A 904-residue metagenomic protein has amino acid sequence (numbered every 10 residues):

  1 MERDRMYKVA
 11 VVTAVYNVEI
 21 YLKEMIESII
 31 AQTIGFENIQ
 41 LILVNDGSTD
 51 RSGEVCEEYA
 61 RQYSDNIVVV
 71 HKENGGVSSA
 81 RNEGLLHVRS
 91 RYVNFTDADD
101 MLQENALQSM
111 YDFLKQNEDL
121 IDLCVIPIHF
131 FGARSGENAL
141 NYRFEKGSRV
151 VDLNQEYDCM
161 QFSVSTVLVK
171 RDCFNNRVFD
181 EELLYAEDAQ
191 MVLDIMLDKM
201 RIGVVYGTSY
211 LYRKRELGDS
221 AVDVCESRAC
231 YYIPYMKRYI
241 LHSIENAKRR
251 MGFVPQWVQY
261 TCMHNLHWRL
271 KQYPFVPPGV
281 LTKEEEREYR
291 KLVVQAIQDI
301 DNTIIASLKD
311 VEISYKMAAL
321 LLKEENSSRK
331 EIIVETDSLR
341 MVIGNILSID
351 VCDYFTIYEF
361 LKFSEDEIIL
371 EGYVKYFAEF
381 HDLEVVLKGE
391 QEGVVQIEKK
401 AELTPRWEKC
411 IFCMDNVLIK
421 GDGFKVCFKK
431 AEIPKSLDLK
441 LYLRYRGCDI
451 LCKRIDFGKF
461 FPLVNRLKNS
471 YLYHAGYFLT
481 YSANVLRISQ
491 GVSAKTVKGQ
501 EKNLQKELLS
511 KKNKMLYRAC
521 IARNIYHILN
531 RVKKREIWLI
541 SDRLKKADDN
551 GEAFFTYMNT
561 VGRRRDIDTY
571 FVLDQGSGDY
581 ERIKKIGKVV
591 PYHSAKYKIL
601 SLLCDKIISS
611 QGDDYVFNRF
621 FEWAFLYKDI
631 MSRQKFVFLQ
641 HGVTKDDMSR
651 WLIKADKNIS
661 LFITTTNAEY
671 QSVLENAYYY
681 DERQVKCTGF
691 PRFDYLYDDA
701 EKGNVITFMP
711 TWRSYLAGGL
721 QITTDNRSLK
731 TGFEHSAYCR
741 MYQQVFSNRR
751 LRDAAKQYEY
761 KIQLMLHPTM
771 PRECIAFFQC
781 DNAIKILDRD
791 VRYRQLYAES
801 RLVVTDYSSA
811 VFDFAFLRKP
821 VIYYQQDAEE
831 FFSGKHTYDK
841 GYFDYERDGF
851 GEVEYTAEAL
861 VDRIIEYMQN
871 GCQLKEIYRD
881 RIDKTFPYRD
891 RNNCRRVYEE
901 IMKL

Functional and structural regions predicted by a protein language model:
V18-Q32: Short, well-formed alpha-helical segments that are part of the catalytic scaffolds of diverse glycosyltransferases
N45-E54, G76: A conserved acidic beta->alpha catalytic loop
K72-V88: Glycine-rich, basic loop-to-helix element that forms the pyrophosphate-binding segment of sugar-nucleotide handling
N105-L140: Conserved donor NDP-sugar-binding/catalytic core segment of glycosyltransferases
V150-H242, N246-Q256: Conserved nucleotide-sugar donor-binding catalytic segment
F253, A547-N559, P691-A776, E852-E854 (+1 more regions): Conserved catalytic-core segment of nucleotide-activated headgroup transferases in glycan assembly
L370, G421, H527-L529, R535-L696 (+1 more regions): Active-site and donor-binding regions of nucleotide-sugar-utilizing enzymes
A776-N782, S809-T885: Catalytic binding pocket for nucleotide-activated donors in carbohydrate/polymer assembly enzymes
